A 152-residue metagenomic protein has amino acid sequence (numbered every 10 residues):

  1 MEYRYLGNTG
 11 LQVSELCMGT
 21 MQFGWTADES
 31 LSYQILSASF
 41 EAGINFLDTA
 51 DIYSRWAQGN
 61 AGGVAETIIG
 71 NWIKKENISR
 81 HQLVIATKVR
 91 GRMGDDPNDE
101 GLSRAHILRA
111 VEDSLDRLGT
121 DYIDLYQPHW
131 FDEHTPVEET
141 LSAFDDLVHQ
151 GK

Functional and structural regions predicted by a protein language model:
M1-V84, H149: N-terminal binding-site loop/beta-alpha segment at the start of enzyme catalytic domains that lines or forms
M21-F23, I52, K88-R92, P128-F131: Active-site beta-loop-alpha junctions enriched in small/polar residues
S39, K88, R117: Conserved catalytic core of Hanks-type protein kinase domains
D48, E66, K88, D121-D124: Acidic active-site catalytic centers that drive phospho-/nucleotidyl reactions and related ester hydrolyses
I68-E76, K88-M93, A110-E112: A short, hydrophobic secondary-structure junction motif
A86-T87, F144: Residue-level signal for alpha-helical context at structural boundaries
R92-K152: Glycine/proline-rich, positively charged, aromatic-decorated active-site loop/lid region on the catalytic face
